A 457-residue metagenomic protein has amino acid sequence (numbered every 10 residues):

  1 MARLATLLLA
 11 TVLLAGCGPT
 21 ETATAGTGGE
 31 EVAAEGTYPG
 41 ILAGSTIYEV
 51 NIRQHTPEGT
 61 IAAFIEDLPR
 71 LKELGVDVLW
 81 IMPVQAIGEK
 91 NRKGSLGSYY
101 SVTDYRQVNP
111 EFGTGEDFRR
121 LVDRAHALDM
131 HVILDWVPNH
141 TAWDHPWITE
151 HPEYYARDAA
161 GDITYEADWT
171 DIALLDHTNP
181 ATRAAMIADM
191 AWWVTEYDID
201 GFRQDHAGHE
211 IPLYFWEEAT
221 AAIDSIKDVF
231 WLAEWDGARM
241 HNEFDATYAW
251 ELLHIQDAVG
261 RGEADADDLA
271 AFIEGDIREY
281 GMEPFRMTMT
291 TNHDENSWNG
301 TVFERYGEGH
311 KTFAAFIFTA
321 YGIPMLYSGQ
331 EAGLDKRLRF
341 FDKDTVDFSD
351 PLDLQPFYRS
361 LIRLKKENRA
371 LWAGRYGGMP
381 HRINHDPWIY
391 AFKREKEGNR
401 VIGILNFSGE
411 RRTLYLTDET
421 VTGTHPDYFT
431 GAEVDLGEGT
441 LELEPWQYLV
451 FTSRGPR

Functional and structural regions predicted by a protein language model:
M1-A5: Bacterial N-terminal signal peptides that target proteins for export
A15-G16: C-terminal motif of bacterial Sec signal peptides marking the signal peptidase cleavage site
G26-E35, T195, R203-M289, R305 (+6 more regions): Active-site-proximal helices and loops of the catalytic beta/alpha 8
V32-D77, M82-Y197, F215-S225: Substrate-binding/active-site clefts of carbohydrate-active enzymes
T46-Y48, L79-I81, V132-L134, F202 (+3 more regions): Hydrophobic faces of well-ordered beta-strands that scaffold small-molecule active sites in alpha/beta enzyme cores
I317-D335: Substrate-binding cleft of secreted/luminal carbohydrate-active enzymes
I404-S408: Asparagine-centered strand-capping/turn motif at beta-strand->loop junctions
G437-R457: C-terminal beta-strand-rich structural cap/linker in extracellular carbohydrate-active enzymes
